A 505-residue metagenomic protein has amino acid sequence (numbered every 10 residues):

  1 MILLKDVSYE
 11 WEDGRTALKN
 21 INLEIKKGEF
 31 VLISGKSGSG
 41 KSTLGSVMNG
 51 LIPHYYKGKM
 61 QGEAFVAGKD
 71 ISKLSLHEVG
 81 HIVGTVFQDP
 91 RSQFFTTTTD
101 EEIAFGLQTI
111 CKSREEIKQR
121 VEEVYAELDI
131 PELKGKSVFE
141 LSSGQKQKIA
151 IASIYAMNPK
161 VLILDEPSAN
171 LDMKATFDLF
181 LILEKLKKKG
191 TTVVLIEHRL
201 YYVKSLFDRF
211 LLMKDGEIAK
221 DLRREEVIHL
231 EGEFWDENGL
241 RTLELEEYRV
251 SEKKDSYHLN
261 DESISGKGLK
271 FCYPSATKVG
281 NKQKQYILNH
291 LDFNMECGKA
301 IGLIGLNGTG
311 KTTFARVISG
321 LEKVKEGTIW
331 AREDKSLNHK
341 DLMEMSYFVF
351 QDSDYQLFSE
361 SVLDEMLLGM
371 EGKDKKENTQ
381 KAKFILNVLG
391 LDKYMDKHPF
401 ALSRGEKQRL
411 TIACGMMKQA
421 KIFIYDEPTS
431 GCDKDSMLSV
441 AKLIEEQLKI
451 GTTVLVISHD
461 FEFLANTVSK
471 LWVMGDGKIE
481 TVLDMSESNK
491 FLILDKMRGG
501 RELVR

Functional and structural regions predicted by a protein language model:
S34-K36, I304-L306: The feature captures the beta-strand-to-loop junction immediately N-terminal to the Walker
N49, S319: Helix-to-loop junction immediately C-terminal to a conserved catalytic motif
K57-K69, G327-S336, L342: Conserved ABC transporter NBD signature motif
E115-L133, E377-Y394: Conserved ABC ATPase "signature" region
S137-L141, Q145, H398-L402, E406: Conserved ABC ATPase signature
L162-D165, F423-D426: Catalytic Walker B motif of ABC-type/P-loop ATPase nucleotide-binding domains
E197-H198, S458-H459: H-loop/switch region of ABC-family ATPase nucleotide-binding domains
